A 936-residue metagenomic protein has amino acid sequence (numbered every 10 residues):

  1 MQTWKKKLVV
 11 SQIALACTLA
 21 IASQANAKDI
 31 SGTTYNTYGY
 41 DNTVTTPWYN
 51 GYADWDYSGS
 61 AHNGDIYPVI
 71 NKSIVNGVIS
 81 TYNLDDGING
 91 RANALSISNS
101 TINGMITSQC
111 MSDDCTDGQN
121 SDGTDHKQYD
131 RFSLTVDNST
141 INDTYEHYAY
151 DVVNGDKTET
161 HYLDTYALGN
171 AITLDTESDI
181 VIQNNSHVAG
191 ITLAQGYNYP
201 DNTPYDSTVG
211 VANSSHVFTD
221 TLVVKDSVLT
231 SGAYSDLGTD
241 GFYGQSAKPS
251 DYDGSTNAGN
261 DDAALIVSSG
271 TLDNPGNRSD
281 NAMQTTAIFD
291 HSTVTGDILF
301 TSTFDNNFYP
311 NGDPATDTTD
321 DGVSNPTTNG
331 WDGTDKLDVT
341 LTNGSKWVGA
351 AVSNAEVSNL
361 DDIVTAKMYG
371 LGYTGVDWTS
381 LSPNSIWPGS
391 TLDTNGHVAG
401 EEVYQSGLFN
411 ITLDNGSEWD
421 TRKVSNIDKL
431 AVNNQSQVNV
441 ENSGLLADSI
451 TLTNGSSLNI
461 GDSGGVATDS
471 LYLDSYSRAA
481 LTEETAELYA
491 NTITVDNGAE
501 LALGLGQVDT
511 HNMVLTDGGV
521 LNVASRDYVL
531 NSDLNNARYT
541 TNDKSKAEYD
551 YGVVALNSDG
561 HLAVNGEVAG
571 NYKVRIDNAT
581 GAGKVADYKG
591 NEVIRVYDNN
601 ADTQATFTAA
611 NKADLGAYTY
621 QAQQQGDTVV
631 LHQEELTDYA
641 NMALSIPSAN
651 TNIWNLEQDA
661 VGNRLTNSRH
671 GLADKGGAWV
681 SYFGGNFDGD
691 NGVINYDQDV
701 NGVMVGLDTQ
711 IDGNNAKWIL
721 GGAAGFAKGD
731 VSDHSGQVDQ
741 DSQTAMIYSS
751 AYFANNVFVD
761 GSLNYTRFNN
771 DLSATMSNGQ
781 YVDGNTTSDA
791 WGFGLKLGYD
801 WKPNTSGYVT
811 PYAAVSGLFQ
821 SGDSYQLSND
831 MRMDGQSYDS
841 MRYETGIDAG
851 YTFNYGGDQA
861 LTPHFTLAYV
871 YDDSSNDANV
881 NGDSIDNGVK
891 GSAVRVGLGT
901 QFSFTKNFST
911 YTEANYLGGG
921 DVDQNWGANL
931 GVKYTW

Functional and structural regions predicted by a protein language model:
K28-V69, V78-L95, G104-S133, T144-V152 (+24 more regions): Glycine-rich beta-solenoid repeat tracts in large extracellular/virion proteins
T37, G396, G400, A678-Y682 (+10 more regions): Membrane-embedded beta-strand positions of outer-membrane beta-barrel proteins
Y243, I646, G692-Q698, H734-V738 (+3 more regions): Solvent-exposed, glycine/polar-rich loop segments of beta-barrel outer-membrane systems
T271, G276-D280, T295, L299-T340 (+1 more regions): Extracellular beta-strand/loop-rich repeat segments of large surface/secreted proteins
F289, V705-T709, I747-A751, L763 (+6 more regions): Residues on the lipid-exposed face of transmembrane beta-strands in outer-membrane beta-barrel proteins
R526, L530-N535, D543-D559, G570-N715 (+1 more regions): Outer-membrane translocation/initiation segment of Type V secreted surface proteins
E635-T805, V809, N915, G920 (+1 more regions): Outer membrane beta-barrel translocator domains of Type V secretion systems
P803, M833-W936: Outer membrane beta-barrel transmembrane domains
